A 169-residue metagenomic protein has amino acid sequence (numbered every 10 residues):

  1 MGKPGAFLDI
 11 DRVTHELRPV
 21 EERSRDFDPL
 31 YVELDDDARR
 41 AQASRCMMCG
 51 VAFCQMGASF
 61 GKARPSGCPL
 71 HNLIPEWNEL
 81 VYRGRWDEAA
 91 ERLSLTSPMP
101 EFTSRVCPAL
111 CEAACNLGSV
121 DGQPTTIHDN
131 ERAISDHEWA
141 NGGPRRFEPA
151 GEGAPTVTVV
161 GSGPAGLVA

Functional and structural regions predicted by a protein language model:
M1-T156: Ferredoxin-type iron-sulfur electron-transfer modules and their immediate structural context
P155-A169: N-terminal Rossmann-like FAD-binding beta1-loop-alpha1 element of flavoenzymes
